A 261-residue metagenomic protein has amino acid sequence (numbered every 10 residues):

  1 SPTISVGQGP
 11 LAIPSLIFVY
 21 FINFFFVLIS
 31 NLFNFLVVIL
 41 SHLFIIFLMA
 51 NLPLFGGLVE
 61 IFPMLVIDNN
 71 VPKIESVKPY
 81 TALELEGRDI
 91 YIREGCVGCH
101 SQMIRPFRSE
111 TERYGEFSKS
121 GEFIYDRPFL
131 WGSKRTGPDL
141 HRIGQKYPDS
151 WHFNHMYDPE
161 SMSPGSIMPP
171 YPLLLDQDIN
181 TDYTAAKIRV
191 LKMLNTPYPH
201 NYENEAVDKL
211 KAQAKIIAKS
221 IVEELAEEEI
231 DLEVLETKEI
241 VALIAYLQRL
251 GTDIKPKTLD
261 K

Functional and structural regions predicted by a protein language model:
L16-L36: Hydrophobic alpha-helical signal peptides and transmembrane signal-/tail-anchor segments that drive secretory-pathway
F35-Y80, Q213-K215, K219, Y246-K261: Post-cleavage N-terminal segment of exported redox proteins
I45-F55, E112-T237: Electron-transfer interface patches adjacent to heme c in soluble/periplasmic c-type cytochromes and di-/multiheme
L58-M64, S101-M103, R108-R113, I167-M168 (+1 more regions): Short, solvent-exposed loop/turn and secondary-structure capping segments
D68-I92, I104-F107, T111, T136 (+3 more regions): Electrostatic cytochrome c docking/interface patches
G87, R93-Q102, H152, L243 (+1 more regions): The canonical Cys-X-X-Cys-His
E94-G98, M103, T136-D139, I167: Short pre-active-site segment immediately N-terminal to redox-active cysteine/selenocysteine motifs in thiol-based
